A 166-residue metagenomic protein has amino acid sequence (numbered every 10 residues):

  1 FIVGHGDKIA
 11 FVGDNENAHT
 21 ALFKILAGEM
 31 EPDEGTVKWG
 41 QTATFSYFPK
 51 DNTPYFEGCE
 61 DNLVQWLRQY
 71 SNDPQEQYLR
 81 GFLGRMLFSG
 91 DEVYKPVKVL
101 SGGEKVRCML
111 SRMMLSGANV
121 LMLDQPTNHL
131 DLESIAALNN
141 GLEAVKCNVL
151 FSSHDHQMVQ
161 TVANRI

Functional and structural regions predicted by a protein language model:
F1-I166: ABC ATP-binding cassette signature C-motif
